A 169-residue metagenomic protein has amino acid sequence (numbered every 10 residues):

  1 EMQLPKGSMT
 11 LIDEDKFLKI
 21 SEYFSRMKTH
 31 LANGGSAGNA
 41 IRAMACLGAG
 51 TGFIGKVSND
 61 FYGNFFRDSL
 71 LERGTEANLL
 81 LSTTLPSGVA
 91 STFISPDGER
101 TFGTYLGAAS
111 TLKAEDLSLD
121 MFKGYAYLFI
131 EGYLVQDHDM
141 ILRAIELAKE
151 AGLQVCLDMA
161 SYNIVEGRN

Functional and structural regions predicted by a protein language model:
E1-G52: Glycine-rich phosphate/adenosyl-contacting loop at the front of the ribokinase-like
E1-M9, T29-A32, S58, N64-L85 (+1 more regions): Ribokinase/PfkB-type carbohydrate-kinase core domain
